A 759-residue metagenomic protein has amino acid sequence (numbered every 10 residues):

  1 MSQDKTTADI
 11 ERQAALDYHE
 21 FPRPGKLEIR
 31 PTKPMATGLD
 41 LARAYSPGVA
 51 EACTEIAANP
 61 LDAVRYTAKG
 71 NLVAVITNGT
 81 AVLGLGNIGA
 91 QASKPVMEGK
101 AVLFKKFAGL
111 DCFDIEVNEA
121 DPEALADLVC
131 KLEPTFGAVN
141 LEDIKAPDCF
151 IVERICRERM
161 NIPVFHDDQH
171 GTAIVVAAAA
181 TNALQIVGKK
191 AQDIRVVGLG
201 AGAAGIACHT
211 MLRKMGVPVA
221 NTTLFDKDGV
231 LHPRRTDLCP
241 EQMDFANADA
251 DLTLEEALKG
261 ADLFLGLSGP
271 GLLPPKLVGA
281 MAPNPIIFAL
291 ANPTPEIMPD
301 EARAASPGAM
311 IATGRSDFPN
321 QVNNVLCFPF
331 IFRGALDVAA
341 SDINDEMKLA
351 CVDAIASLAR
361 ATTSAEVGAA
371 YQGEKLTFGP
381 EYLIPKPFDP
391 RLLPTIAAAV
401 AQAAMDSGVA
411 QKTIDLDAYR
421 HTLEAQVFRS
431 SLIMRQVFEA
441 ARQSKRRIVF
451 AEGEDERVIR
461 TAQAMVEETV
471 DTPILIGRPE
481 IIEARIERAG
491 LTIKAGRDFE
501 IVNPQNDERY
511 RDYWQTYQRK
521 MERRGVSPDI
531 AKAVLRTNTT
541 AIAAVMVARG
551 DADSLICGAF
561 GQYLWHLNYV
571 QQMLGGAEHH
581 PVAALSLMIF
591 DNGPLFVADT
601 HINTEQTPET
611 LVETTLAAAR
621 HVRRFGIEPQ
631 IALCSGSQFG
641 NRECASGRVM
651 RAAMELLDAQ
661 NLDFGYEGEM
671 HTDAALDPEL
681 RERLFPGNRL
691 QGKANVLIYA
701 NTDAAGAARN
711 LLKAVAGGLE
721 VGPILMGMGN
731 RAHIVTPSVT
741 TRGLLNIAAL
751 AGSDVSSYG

Functional and structural regions predicted by a protein language model:
S2-V164, Q402-A403, R435-I459, T472-P473 (+3 more regions): N-terminal ligand-binding/catalytic initiation module
H19-V49, I155, T395-V427, C557 (+2 more regions): Helix-enriched interaction subdomains in cytosolic or periplasmic regions, typified by TIR/SEFIR signaling/NADase cores
L72-G84, G89, A173-A177, V187-R213: Glycine-rich adenosine-cofactor-binding loop
Q91, E116, D143-K190, Q411-K412 (+1 more regions): Anion-binding alpha/beta catalytic cores of soluble intermediary-metabolism enzymes, centered on
D167-D168, V187-K189, A289-A397, A404-S407 (+3 more regions): Adenosine-phosphate binding glycine-rich loop
L199, M215-Q242: NAD(P)-binding Rossmann-fold cofactor-contacting core
M243-M310, R315-D317: Rossmann-like adenosine-cofactor binding region
